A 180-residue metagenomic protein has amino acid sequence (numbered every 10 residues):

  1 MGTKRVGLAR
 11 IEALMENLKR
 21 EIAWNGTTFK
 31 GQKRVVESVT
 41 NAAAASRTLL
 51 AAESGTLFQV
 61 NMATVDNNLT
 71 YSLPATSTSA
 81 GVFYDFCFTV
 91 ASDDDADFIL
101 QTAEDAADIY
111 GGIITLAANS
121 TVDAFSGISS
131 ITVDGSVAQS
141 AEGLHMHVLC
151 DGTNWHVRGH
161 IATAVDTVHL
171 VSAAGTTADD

Functional and structural regions predicted by a protein language model:
T3-K4, L8, E16-T121, L149-D180: Exposed extracellular interaction/assembly regions and N-terminal maturation sites
T121-L144: Structured beta-strand segments within beta-sheet-rich domains
